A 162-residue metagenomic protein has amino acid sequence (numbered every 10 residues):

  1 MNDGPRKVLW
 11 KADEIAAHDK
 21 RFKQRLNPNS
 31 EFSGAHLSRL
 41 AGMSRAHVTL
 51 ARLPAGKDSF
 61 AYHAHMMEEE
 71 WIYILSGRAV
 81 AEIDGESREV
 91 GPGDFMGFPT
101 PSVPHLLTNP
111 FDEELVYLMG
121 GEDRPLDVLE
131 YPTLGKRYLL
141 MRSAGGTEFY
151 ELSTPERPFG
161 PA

Functional and structural regions predicted by a protein language model:
M1-R45, E130-A162: A short, N-terminal "cap"/entry segment at the start of jelly-roll beta-barrel domains of the cupin/DSBH fold
E31-H36, T49-H65, T100: Conserved short histidine dyad/triad with adjacent acidic residue
L50-A55, A64-E82, G120-R124: Short, conserved beta-strand element in jelly-roll/cupin
W71, R78-V80, S87, P104 (+1 more regions): Structural motif
G85-T100: Short acidic-glycine-tyrosine-enriched beta hairpin
T100-L126: Ligand-binding loop in jelly-roll beta-barrel domains
